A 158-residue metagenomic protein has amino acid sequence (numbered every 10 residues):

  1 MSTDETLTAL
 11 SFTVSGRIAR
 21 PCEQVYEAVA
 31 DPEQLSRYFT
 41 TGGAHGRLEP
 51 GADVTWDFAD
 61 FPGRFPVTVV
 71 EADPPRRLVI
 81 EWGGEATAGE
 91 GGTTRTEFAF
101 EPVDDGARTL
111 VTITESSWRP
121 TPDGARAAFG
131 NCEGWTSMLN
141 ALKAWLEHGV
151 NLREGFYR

Functional and structural regions predicted by a protein language model:
M1-H45: Hydrophobic ligand-binding cavity/cleft-lining segments
A9-S15, C22, D53, R64 (+3 more regions): Intrinsic-disorder/low-complexity, polar/charged segments enriched in Ser/Thr/Lys/Arg/Asp/Glu/Gln
G16, P66-E71, T94-P102: Hydrophobic/aromatic beta-strand elements that line small-molecule binding cavities or substrate pockets in beta-rich
R17-P21, D57, G83, E101 (+1 more regions): Solvent-exposed residues in well-ordered beta-strands and their adjoining turns, especially edge/terminal strands
V25-Y26, L35, V54, V69 (+4 more regions): Hydrophobic pocket/interface hotspot
F39, H45-E85: Glycine-rich portal/gate segments that line the openings of hydrophobic small-molecule binding cavities
A86-S137: Beta-strand/loop substructures that line and gate deep hydrophobic ligand-binding cavities in soluble
A144-R158: Short, highly charged C-terminal tails/helix-capping segments
